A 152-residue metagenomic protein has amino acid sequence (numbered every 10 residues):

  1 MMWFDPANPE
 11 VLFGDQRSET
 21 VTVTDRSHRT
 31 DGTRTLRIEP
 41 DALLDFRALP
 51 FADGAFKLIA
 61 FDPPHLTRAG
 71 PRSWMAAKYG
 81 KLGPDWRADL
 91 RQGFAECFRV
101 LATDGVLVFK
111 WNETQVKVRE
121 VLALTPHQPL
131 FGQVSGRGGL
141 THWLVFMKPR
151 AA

Functional and structural regions predicted by a protein language model:
M1-A152: Class I S-adenosyl-L-methionine-dependent methyltransferase catalytic core
